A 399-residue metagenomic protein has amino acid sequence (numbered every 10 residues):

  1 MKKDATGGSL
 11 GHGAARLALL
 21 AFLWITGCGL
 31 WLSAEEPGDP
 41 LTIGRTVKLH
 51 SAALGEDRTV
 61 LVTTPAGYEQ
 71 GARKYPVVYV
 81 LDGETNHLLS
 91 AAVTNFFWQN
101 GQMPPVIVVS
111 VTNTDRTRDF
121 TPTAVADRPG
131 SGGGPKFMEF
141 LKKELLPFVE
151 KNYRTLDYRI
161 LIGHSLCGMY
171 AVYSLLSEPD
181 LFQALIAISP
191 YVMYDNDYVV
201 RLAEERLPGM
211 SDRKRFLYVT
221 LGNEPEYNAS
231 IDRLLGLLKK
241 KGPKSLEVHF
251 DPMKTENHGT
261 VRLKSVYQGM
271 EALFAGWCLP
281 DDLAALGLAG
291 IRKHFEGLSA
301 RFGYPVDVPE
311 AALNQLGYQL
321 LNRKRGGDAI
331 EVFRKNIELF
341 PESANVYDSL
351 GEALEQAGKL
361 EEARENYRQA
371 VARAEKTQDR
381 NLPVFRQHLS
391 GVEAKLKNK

Functional and structural regions predicted by a protein language model:
K2-L19: Bacterial N-terminal signal peptides that target proteins for export
A5, W24-I25, L41: Intrinsically disordered/low-complexity terminal segments and short unstructured peptides
R16-G29: Bacterial N-terminal signal peptides
E35-A357, N366-V371, E375-V392, K399: Non-catalytic cap/lid and distal C-terminal segments of serine-dependent acyl enzymes
